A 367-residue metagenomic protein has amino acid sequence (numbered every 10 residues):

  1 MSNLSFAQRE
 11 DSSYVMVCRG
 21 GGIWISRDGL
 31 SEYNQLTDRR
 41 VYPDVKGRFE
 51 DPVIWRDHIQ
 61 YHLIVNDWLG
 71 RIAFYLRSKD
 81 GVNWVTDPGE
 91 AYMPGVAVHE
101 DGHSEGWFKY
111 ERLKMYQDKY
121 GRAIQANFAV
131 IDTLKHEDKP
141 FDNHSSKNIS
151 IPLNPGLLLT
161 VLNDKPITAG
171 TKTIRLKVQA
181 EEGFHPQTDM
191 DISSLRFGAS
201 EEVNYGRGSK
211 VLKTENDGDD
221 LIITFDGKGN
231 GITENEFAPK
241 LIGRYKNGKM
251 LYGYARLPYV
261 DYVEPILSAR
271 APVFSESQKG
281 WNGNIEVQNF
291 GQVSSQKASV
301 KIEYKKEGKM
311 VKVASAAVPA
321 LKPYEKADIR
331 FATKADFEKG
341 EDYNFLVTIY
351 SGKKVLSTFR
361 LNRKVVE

Functional and structural regions predicted by a protein language model:
M1-T160: Carbohydrate-active catalytic/glycan-binding domains of CAZyme proteins, especially the secreted or lumenal ectodomains
P152-K165, V260-G280: Low-complexity, acidic Ser/Thr/Pro/Gly-rich terminal tails and inter-domain linkers that flank the onset of structured
G170-R175, D191, E234-P239, Q278-N284 (+1 more regions): Short, solvent-exposed loop/turn segments enriched in Ser/Thr/Gly
V203-Y254: Structured beta-strand segments within beta-sheet-rich domains
G243, K334-E367: Terminal connector regions
E286-Q292: Asparagine-centered strand-capping/turn motif at beta-strand->loop junctions
Q292-A298: Short acidic/proline- and small/hydrophobic-mixed sequence motifs that coincide with surface turns and coil-to-beta
K309-E338, I349: Intrinsically disordered, low-complexity Pro/Gly/Ser/Thr-rich segments with frequent PxxP/GP/PP motifs and embedded
